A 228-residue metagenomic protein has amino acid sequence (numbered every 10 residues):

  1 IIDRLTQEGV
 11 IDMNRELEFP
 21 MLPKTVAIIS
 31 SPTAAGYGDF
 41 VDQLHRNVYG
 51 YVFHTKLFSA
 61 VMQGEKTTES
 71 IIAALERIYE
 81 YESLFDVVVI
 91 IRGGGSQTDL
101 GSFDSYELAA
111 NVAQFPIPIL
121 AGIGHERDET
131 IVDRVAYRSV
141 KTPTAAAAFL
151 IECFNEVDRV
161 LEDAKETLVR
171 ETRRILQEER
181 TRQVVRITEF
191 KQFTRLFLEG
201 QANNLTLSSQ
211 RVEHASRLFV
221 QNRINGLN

Functional and structural regions predicted by a protein language model:
I1-D99, D104-F115: Phosphate-binding glycine-rich loops and their immediate beta-loop-alpha structural context
T6, Y49-S59, I90-L100, G122-E129 (+3 more regions): Hydrophobic transmembrane alpha-helix bundles
L17-P20, I123, I175: Replace "in large, NTP-powered and nucleic-acid-processing enzymes" with "in large, NTP-powered factors and other
A27, V89-I90, L120-G122, N204 (+1 more regions): Structured core elements
V52-K56, Y106-E126, I131, P143-A148: Short, acidic/small-residue loops that bind anionic groups at enzyme active sites
R77-E80, L84-V87, I119-E126, L150-V160: Short flexible/disordered coil segments
E126-N228: Charged, elongated alpha-helical interaction scaffolds
